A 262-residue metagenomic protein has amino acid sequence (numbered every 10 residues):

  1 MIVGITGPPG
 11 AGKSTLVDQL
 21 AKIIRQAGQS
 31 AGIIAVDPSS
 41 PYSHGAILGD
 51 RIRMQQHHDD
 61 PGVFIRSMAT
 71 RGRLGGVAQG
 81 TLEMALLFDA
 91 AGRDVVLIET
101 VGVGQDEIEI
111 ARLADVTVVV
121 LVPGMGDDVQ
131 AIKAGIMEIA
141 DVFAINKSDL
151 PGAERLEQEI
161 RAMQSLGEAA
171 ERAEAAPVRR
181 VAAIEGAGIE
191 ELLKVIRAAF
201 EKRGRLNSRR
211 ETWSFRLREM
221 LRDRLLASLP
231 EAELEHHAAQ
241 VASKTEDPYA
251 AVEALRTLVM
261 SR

Functional and structural regions predicted by a protein language model:
M1, A31, E174-V178: Residue-level recognition of the N-termini of beta-strands and the immediately preceding loop/turn
V3, P8-A11, L20-D106, L113-V120 (+1 more regions): Nucleotide-state-sensitive switch-loop elements of NTP-binding domains
L16: Hydrophobic positions on the alpha1 helix immediately C-terminal to the Walker A/P-loop
A21, R25, L82, L86-D89 (+9 more regions): Signal for well-folded cores of large energy- and translation-related assemblies
D37, E99, N146, L192 (+1 more regions): Residue-level signal for inorganic ion chemistry
R93, T100-I145, L150-E159, M163: Conserved P-loop NTPase nucleotide-binding/switch module
V142, S148-F200: Canonical P-loop GTPase G-domain recognition
R180, E191-R262: Long, well-ordered amphipathic alpha-helical subdomains in the mid-to-C-terminal portions of large enzyme subunits
